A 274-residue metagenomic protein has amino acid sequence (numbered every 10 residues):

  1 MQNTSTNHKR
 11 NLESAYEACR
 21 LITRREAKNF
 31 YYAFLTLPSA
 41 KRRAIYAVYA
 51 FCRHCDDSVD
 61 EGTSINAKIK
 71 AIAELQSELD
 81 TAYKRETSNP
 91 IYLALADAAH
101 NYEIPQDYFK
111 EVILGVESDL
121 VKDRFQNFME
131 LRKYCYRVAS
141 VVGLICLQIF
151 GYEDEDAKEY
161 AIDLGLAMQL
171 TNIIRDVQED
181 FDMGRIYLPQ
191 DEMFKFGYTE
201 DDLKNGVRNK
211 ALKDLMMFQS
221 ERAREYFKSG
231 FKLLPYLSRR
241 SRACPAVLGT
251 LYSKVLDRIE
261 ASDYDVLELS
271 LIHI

Functional and structural regions predicted by a protein language model:
M1-M168, I174, Q178-I272: Catalytic cores of Mg2+-dependent Asp-rich isoprenoid enzymes
